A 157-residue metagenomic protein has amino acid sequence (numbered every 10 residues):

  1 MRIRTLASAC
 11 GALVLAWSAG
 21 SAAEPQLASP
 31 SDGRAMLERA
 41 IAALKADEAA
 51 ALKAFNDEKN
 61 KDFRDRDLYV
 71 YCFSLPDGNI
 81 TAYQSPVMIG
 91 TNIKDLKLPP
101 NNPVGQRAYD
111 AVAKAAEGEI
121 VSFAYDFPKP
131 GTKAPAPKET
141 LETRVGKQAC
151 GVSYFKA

Functional and structural regions predicted by a protein language model:
R2-A157: N-terminal membrane-sensor/transducer module of prokaryotic signaling receptors
